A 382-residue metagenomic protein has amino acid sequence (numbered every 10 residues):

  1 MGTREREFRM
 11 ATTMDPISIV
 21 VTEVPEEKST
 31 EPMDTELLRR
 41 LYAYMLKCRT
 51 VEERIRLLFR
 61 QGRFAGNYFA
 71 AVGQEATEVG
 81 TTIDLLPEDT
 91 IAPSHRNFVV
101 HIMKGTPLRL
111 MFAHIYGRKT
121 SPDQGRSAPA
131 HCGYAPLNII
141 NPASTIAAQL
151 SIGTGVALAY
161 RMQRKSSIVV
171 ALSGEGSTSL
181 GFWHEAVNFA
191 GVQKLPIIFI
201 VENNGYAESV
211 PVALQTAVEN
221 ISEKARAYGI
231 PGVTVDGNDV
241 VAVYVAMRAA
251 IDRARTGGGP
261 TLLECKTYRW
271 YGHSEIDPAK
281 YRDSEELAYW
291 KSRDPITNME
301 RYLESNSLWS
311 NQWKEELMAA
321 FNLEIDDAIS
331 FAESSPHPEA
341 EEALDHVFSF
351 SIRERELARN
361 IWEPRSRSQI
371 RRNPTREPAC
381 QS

Functional and structural regions predicted by a protein language model:
G2-T77, Y271, I276-K280, S284-S382: Conserved acidic/glycine
S18-T22, K119-P122, N188, C265 (+1 more regions): Short acidic/polar alpha-helix capping motifs at helix-coil junctions
T50-E53, L57, Q61-Q193, P211-A217 (+2 more regions): Cofactor-binding active-site loop characterized by glycine-rich and histidine/acidic residues
L86, F98-V99, R118-P122, A130 (+6 more regions): Short, surface-exposed, polar/charged, turn-prone segments marking secondary-structure boundaries
H95, C265-T267, V347: A general secondary-structure junction signal
H101-M103, S209, H273, E342: Short acidic, gly/pro-rich beta-turn/loop elements at beta-sheet edges and active-site/ligand-binding grooves
I139-S334: Glycine-rich ThDP/TPP pyrophosphate-binding loop and its adjacent helix/strand module within ThDP-dependent enzymes
